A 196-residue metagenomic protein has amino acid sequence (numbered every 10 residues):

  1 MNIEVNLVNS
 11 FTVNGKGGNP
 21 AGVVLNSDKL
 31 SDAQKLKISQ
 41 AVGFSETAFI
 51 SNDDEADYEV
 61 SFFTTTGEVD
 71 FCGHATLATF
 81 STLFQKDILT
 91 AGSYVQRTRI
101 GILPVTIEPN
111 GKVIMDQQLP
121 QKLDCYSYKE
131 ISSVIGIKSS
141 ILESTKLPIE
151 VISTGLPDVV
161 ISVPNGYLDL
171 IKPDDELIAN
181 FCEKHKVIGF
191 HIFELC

Functional and structural regions predicted by a protein language model:
M1-F71, L77-C196: Active-site proximal loop and beta-alpha junction motif in alpha/beta enzyme cores
